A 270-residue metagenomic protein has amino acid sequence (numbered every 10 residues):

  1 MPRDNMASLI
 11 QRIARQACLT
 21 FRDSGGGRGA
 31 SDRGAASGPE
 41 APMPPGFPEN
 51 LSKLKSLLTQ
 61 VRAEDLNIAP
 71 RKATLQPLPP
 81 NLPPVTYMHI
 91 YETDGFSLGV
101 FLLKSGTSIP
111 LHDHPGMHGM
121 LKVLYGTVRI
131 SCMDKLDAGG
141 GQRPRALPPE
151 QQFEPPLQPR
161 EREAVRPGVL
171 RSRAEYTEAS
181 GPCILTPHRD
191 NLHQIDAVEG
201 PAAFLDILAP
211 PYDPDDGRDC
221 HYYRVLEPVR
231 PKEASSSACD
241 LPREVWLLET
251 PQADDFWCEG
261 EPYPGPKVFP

Functional and structural regions predicted by a protein language model:
M1-P270: Jelly-roll (double-stranded beta-helix
